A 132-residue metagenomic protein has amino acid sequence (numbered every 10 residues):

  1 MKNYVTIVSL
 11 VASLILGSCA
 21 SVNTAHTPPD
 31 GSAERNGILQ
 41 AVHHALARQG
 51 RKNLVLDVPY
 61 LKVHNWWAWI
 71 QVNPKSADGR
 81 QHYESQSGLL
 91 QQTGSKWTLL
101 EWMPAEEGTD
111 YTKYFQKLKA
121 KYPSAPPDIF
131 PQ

Functional and structural regions predicted by a protein language model:
M1-V8: Bacterial N-terminal signal peptides that target proteins for export
G17-S18: C-terminal motif of bacterial Sec signal peptides marking the signal peptidase cleavage site
T27-L54: Short, non-transmembrane alpha-helical segments in secretory-pathway proteins
N53-L61, L100-W102: Surface-exposed patches in mature extracellular/periplasmic domains of secreted proteins
L54-D57, Q81-S87: Short, surface-exposed coil-to-beta transition loops
N65-P74: A short hydrophobic beta-strand element
G88-T112: Short beta-strand edge/turn micro-motifs at domain boundaries
P104-Q132: Short aromatic loop motif centered on NTY/YTY
